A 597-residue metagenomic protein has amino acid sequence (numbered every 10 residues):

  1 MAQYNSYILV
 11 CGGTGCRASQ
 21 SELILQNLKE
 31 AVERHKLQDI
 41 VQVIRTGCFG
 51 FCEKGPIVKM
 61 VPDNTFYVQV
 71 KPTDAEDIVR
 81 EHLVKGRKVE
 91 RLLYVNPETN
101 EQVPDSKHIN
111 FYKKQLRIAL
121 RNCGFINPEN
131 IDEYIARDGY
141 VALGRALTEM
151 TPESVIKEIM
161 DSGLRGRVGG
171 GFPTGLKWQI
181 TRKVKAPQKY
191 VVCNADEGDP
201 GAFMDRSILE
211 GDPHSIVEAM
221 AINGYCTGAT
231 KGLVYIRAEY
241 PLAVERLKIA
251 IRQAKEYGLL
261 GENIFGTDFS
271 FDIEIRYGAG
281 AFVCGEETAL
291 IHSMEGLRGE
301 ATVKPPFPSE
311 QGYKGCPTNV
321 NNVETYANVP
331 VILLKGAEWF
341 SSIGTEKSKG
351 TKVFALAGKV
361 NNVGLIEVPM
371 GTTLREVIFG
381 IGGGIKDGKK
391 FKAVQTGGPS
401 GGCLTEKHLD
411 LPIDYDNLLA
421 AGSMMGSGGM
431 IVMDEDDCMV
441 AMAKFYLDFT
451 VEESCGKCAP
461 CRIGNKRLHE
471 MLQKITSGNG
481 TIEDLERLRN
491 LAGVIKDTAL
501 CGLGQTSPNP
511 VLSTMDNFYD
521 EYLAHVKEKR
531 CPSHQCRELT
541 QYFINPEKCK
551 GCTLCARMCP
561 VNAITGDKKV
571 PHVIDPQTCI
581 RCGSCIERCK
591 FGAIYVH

Functional and structural regions predicted by a protein language model:
M1-Y7, S19-R45, P62-R91, A142-I159 (+12 more regions): Ferredoxin-type iron-sulfur electron-transfer modules in oxidoreductases and energy-metabolism complexes
V10, I126-V141, V191-D205, P308-K314 (+2 more regions): Gly-rich Lys/Arg/Thr-decorated short loops/hinges at beta-loop-alpha junctions or inter-strand turns that position
C16, I159-T181, N223, G280-H292 (+3 more regions): Conserved phosphate/anionic-ligand binding catalytic regions in large, soluble enzymes, centered on
V32, A219-A221, G371-K386: Short amphipathic, charge-patterned alpha-helical segments
K54-V58, P460-K466, L554-V573, S584-H597: Iron-sulfur cluster-binding cysteine motifs and their immediate structural context in ferredoxin-like electron-transfer
L93-D161, K314, T318-G336: Flexible inter-domain linker/hinge segments
V244-M370, G382: Hydrophobic alpha-helical positions that pack around
G350-N362, V368-M370, L374, P532-I580 (+1 more regions): C-terminal accessory/binding modules appended to enzymatic or scaffolding proteins
